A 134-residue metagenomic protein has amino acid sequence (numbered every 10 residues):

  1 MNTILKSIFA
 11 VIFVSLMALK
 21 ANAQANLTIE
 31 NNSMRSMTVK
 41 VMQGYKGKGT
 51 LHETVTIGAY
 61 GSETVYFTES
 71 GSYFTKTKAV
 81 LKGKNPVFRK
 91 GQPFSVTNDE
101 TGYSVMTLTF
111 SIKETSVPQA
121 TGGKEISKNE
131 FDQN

Functional and structural regions predicted by a protein language model:
M1-A25: Bacterial Sec-dependent N-terminal signal peptides
L16, K20, E30-N32, Y66: Generic structural signal for beta-strand residues in well-ordered domains
N22-G47, H52-V55, K76-N134: Primarily secretory-pathway and cell-envelope proteins
T56-G61: Short proline/glycine- and polar residue-rich coil/turn motifs
T64-S72: Short Pro-Gly-centered beta-turn/loop motif in secreted/extracellular proteins
